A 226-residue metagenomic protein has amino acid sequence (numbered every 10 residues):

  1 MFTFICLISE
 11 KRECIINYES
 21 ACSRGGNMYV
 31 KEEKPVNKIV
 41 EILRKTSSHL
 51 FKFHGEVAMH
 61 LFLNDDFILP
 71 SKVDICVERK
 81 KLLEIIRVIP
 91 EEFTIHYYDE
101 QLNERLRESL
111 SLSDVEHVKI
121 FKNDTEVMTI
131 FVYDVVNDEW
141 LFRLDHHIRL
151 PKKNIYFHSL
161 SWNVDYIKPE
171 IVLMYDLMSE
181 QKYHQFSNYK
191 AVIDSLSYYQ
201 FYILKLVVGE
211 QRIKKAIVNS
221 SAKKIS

Functional and structural regions predicted by a protein language model:
C6, I16-F53, L61, F201-Y202 (+1 more regions): Helical scaffold of the NTase/Pol beta-like nucleotidyltransferase catalytic core
V40-I86: Active-site nucleotide-donor binding segment shared across nucleotidyl transfer reactions
I68, S111-D114, I148-L150, F157: Short solvent-exposed loop/turn micro-motifs enriched in small/polar/acidic residues
K81, E91, H184-F186: Accessory DNA-engaging acidic/polar modules
T94-N137: Conserved catalytic core of two-metal-ion nucleotidyltransferases
E126-S226: Catalytic cores of NTP-dependent nucleotidyl/adenyl transfer enzymes across multiple folds
